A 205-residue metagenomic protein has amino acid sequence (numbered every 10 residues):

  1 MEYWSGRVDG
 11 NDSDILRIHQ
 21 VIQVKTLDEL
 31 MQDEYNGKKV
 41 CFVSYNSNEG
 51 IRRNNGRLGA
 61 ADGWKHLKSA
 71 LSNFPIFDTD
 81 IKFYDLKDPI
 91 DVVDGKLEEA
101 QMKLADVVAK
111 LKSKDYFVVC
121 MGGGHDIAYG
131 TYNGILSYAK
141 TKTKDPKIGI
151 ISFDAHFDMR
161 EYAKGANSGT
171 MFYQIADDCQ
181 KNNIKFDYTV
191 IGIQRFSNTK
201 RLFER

Functional and structural regions predicted by a protein language model:
E2-R205: Conserved alpha-helical scaffold segments that buttress catalytic/binding sites
